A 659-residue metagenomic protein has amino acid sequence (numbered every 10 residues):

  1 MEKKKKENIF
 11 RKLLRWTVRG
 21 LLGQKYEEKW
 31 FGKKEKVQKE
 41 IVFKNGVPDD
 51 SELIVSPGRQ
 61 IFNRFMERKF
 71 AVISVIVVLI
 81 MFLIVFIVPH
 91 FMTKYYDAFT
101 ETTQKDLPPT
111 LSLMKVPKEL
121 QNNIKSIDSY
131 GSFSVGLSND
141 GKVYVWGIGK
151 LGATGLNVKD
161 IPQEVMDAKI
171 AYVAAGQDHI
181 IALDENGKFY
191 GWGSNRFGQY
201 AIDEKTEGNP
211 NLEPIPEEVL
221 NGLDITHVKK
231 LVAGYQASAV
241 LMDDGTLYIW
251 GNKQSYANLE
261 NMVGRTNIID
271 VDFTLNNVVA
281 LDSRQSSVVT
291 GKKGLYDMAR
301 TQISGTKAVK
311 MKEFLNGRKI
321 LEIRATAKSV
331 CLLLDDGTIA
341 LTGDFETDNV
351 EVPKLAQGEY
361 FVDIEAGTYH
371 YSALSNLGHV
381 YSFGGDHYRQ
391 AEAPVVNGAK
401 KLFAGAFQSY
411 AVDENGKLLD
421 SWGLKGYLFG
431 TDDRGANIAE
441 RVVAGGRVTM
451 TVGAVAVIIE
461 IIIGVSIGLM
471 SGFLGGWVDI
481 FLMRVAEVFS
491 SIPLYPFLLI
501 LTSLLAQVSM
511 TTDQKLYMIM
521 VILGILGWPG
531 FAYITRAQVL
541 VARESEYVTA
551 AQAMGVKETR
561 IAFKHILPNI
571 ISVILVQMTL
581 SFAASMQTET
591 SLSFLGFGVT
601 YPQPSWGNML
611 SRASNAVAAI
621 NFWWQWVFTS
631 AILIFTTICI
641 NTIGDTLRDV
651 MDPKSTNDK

Functional and structural regions predicted by a protein language model:
M1-I73, N122-K125, T646-K659: Transmembrane alpha-helical segments of polytopic membrane transport and secretion proteins
F43-R59, L424-A439, S471-G475, T559-R560 (+1 more regions): Short, membrane-interfacial amphipathic segments enriched in basic
N63-M66, K94-S126, K417-A456, R612-V627: Periplasmic/extracellular loop-to-transmembrane helix junction in inner-membrane transport proteins
F70-F91, V465, I634: Short, strongly hydrophobic transmembrane alpha-helices
K94, V116, G147-M166, G193-V219 (+9 more regions): Short glycine/serine- and acidic-residue-enriched loop/turn motifs that recur at repeat junctions
F133-G136, V145, H179-A182, G191 (+9 more regions): Conserved core positions of repeat-based scaffolds
R434-K659: Alpha-helical transmembrane segments of integral membrane proteins, especially multi-pass inner/plasma-membrane
